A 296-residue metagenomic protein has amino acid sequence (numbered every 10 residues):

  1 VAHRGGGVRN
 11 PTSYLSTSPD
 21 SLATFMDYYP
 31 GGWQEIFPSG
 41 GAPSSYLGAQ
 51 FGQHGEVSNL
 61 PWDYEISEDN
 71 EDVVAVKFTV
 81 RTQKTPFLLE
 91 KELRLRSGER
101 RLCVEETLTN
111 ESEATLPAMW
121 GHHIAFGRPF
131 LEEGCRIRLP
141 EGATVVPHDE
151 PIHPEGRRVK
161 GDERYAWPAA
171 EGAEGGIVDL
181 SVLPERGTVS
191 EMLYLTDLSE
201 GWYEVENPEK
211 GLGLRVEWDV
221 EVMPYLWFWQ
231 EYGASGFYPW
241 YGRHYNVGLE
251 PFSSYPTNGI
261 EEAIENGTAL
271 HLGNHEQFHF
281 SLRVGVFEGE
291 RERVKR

Functional and structural regions predicted by a protein language model:
V1-S97, R101-C103, A114-P117, G121-R296: Surface-exposed acidic/polar loop and edge beta-strand patches at domain peripheries
